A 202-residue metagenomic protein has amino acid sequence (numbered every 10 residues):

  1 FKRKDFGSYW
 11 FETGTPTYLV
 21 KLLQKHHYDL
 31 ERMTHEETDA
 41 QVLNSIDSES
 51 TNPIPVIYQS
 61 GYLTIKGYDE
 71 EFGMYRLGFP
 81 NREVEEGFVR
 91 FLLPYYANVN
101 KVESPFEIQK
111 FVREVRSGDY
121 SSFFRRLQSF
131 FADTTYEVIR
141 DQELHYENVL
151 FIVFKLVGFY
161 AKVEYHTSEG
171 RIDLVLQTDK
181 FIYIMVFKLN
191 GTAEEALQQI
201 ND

Functional and structural regions predicted by a protein language model:
F1-Q198, D202: Extended alpha-helical interface modules used as scaffolds for assembling large macromolecular complexes
